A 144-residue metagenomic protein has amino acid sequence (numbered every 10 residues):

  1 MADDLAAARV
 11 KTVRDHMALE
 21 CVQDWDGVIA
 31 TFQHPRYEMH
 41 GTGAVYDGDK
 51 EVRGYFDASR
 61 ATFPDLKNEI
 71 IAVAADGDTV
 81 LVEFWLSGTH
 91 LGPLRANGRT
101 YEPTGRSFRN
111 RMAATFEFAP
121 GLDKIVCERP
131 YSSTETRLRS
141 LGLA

Functional and structural regions predicted by a protein language model:
M1-A144: C-terminal and inter-domain tail/linker signature
